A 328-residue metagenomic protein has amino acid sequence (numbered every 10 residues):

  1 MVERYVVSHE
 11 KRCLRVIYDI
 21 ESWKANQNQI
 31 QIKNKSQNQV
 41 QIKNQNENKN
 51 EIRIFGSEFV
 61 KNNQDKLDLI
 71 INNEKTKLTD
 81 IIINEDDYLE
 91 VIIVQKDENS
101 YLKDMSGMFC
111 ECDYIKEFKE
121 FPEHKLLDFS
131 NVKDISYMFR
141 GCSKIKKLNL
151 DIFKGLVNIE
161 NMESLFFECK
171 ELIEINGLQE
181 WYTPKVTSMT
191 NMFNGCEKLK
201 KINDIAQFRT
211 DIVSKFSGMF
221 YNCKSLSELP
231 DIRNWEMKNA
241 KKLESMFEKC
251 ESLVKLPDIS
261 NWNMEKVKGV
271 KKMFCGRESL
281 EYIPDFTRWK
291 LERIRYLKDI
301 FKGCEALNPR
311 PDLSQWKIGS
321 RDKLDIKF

Functional and structural regions predicted by a protein language model:
V2-F328: Negatively charged
